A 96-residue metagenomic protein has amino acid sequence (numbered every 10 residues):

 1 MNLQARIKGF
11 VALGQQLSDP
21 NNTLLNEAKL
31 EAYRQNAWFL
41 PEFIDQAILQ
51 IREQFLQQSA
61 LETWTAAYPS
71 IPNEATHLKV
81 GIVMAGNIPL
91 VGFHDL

Functional and structural regions predicted by a protein language model:
M1-G81: N-terminal Rossmann-like NAD(P)+-binding subdomain of aldehyde/semialdehyde dehydrogenases
T76, V80-L96: Substrate-binding/gating loop at the entrance of the active-site cleft, primarily in PLP-dependent aminotransferase-like
